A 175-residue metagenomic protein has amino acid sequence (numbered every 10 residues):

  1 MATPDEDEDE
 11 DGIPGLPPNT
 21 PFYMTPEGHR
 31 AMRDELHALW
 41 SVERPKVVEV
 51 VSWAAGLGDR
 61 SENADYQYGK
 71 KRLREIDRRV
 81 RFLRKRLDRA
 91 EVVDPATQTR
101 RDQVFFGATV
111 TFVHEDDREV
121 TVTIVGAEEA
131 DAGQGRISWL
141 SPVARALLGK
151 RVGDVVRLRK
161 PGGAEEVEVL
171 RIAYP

Functional and structural regions predicted by a protein language model:
M1-R81: Helix-rich terminal scaffold detector
P21-D34, R72, R79, K85 (+3 more regions): Low-complexity, charged, repeat-rich alpha-helical/coil interaction segments
W40-E43, A90-E91, R151: Conserved NTP-handling cores and scaffolds of large molecular machines
D77-Q98: Structured, basic alpha/beta domains of bacterial-type, RNA-associated proteins
V93-P175: Non-DNA-binding regulatory cores of transcription-related proteins, predominantly C-terminal effector-binding
